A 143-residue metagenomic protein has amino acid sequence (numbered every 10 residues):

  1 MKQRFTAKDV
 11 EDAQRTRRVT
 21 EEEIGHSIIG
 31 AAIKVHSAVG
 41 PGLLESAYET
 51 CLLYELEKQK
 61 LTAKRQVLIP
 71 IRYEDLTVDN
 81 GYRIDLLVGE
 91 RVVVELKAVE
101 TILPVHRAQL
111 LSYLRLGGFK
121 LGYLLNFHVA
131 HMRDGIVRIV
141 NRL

Functional and structural regions predicted by a protein language model:
M1-T20: Short, low-complexity, charge-dense intrinsically disordered segments
T20-E22, H26-S27, D75-L87: Accessory recognition modules or surfaces
E21-H26, P41-E45, E49, L53: Nuclease catalytic cores
I28-S37: A short, surface-exposed helix-loop junction/capping segment
G40, A63, I84-I102, Y113: Conserved catalytic cores of phosphodiester-cleaving nucleases, focusing on short active-site segments
C51, K58, K64, D79-R83 (+2 more regions): Short connector loops at helix/strand junctions that flank enzyme active sites, especially segments positioning acidic
E57-E74: A short acidic/basic microdomain associated with nuclease active sites
K97-L143: Nucleic-acid nuclease catalytic cores
